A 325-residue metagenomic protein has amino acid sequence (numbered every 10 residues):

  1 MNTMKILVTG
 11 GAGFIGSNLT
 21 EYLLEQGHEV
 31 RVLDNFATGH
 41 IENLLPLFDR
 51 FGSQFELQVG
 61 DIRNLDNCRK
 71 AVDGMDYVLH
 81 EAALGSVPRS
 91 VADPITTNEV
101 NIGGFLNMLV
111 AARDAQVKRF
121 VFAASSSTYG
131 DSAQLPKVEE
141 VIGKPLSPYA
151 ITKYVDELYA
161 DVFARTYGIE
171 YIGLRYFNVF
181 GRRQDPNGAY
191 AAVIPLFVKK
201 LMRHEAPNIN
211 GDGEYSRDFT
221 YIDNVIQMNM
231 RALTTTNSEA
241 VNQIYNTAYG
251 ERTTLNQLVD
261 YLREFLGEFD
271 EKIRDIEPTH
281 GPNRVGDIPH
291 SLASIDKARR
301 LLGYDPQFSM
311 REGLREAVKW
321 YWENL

Functional and structural regions predicted by a protein language model:
M1-V179, N229, L233, H290 (+3 more regions): N-terminal Rossmann-like NAD(P)+-binding domain of SDR-like oxidoreductases, especially those catalyzing
T38, V91, E170-G173, N187-A191 (+4 more regions): Non-catalytic, surface-exposed connector residues within folded enzymatic/regulatory domains
G39, R63, A92, V100-G103 (+7 more regions): Residue-level signal for the nucleotide or nucleotide-sugar donor/cofactor binding architecture
N107, Q184-D185, Y215-R217: Heptad-repeat alpha-helical coiled-coil signaling segments
V155, Y159, F163, V193 (+3 more regions): Hydrophobic alpha-helix immediately C-terminal to the catalytic Tyr-X-X-X-Lys motif of short-chain
M202-L325: C-terminal substrate-binding subdomain of Rossmann-fold SDR/epimerase-dehydratase oxidoreductases
